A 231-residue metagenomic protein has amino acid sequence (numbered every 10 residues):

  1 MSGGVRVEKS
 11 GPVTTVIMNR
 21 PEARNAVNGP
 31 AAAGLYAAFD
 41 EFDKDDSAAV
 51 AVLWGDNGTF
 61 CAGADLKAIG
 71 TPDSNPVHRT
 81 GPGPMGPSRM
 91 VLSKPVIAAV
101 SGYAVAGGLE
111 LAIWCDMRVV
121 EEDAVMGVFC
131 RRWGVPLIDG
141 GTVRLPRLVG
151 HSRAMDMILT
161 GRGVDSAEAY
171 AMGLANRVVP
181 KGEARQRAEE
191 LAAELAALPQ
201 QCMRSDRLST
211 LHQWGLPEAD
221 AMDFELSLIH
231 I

Functional and structural regions predicted by a protein language model:
M1-D56, P72: Conserved CoA-thioester-binding segment of acyl-CoA-metabolizing enzymes
V16, L53, D65, L111-I113 (+2 more regions): Hydrophobic/aromatic residues within transmembrane alpha-helices of multi-pass small-molecule transporters
P21, V119-A124, A175-S227: C-terminal long alpha-helix characteristic of the crotonase
A32-Y36, D40, K44, V50 (+3 more regions): An acidic, glycine-rich surface segment that forms the CoA-thioester-binding/catalytic face of crotonase-fold enzymes
G58-A62, K67, V105, G127: Short, active-site-adjacent cap segments at secondary-structure transitions
M85-S93, A99, V105-L159, M172 (+1 more regions): CoA-thioester-processing core
R162-E168: Acidic, divalent-metal-coordinating active-site segment for phosphoryl/phosphodiester hydrolysis, typified by short
H230-I231: Conserved small/polar residues in nucleotide/adenosyl-binding loops
